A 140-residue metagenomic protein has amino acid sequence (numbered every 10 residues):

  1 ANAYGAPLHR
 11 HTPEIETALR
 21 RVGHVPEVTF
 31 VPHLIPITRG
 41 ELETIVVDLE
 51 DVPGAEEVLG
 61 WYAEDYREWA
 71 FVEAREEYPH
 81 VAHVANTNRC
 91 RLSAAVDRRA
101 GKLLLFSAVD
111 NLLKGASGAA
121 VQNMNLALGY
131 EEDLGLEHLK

Functional and structural regions predicted by a protein language model:
A1-L105: C-terminal substrate-binding/catalytic lobe of Rossmann-fold NAD(P)-dependent oxidoreductases
R89-K140: NAD(P)-dependent Rossmann-like dehydrogenase/reductase catalytic/cofactor-binding core
